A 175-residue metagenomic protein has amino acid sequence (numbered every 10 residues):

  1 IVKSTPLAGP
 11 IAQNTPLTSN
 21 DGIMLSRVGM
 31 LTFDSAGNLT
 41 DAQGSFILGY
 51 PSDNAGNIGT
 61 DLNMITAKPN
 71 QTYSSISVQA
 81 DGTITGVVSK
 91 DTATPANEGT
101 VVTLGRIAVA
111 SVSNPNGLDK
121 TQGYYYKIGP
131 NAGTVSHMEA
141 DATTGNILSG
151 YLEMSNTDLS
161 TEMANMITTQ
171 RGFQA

Functional and structural regions predicted by a protein language model:
I1-S52, N57, A67-A175: Amphipathic alpha-helical polymerization modules
N63: Short, flexible active-site loops
